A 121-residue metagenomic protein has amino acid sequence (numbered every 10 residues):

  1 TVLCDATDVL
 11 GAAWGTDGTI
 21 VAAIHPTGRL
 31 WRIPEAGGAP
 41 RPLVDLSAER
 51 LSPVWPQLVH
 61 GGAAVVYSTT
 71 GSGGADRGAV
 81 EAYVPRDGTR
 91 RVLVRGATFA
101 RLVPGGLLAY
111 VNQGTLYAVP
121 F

Functional and structural regions predicted by a protein language model:
T1-F121: Acidic, proline/glycine-rich low-complexity intrinsically disordered segments
